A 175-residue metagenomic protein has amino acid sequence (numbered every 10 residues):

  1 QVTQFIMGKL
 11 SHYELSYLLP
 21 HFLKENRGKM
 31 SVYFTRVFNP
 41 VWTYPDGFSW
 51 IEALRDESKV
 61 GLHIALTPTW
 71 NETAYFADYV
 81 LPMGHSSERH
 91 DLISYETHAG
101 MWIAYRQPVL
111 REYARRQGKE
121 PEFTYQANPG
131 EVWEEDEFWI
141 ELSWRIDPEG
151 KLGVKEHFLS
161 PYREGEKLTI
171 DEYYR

Functional and structural regions predicted by a protein language model:
Q1-E172: Non-catalytic alpha/beta scaffold blocks inside enzyme catalytic domains
